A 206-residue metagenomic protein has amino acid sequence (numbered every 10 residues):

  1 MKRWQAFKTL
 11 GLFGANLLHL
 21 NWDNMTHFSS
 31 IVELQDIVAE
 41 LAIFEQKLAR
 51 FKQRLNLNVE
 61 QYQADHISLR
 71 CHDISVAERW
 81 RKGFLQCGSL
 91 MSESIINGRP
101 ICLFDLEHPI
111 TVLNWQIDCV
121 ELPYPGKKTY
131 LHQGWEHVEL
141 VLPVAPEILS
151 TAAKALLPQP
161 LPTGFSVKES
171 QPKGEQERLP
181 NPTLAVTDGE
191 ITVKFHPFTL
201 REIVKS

Functional and structural regions predicted by a protein language model:
T9, D23: Alpha-helical and His/Cys-centered functional microenvironments
L17-L20: Short hydrophobic targeting helices and cationic amphipathic motifs that mediate membrane/organellar targeting
M25-D65, L69-S206: Glyoxalase I/VOC metalloenzyme domain signal
